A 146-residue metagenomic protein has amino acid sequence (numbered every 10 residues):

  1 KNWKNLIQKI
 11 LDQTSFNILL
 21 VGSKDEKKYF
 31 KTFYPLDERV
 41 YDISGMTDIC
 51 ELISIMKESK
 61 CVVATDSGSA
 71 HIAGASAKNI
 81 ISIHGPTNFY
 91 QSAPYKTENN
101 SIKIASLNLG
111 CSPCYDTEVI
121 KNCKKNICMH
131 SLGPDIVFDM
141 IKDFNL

Functional and structural regions predicted by a protein language model:
N2-P86: Donor-binding and catalytic core of enzymes assembling or modifying cell-surface/extracellular glycoconjugates
P35, D42-I43, G74-N145: Nucleotide-sugar donor-binding patch of glycosyltransferase catalytic domains
